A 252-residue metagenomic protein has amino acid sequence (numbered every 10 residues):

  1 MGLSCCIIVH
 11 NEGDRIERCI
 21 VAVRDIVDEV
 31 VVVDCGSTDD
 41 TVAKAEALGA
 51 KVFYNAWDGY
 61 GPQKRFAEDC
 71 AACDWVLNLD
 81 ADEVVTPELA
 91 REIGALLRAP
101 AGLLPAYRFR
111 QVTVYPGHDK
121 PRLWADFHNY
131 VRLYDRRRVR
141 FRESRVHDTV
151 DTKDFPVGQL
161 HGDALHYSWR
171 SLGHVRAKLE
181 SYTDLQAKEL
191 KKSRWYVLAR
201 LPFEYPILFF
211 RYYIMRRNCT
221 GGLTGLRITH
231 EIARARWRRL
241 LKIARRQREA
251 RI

Functional and structural regions predicted by a protein language model:
G2-S4, E29: Cell-envelope/extracellular polymer assembly enzymes that use nucleotide-activated donors
I7-I26: Short, well-formed alpha-helical segments that are part of the catalytic scaffolds of diverse glycosyltransferases
E17, D39-L48, E88: Acidic helix N-cap motif at the loop->helix transition within catalytic regions of sugar-transfer enzymes
A22, D34-K44, W57, D80: A conserved acidic beta->alpha catalytic loop
V27, G49, A71-C73, L104: Short, well-ordered alpha-helix to beta-strand connector turns
V42-C70: Conserved donor nucleotide-binding strand/loop of the catalytic core
P62-E68, W75, L79, T86-I252: Catalytic-site signature of metal-activated, phosphate-bearing donor transferases, centered on the GT-A/GT-A-like
